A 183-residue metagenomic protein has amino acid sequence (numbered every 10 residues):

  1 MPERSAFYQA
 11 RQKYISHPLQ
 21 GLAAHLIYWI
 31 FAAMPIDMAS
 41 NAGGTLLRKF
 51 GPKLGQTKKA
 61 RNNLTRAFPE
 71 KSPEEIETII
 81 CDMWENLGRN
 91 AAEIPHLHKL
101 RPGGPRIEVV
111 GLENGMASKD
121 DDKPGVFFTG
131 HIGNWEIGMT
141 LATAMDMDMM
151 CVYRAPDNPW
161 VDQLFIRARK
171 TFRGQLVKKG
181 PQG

Functional and structural regions predicted by a protein language model:
M1-V126, G133: Membrane-proximal helical "anchor" segments flanking the first transmembrane region of inner-membrane enzymes
P95-G183: Soluble catalytic domains of membrane acyltransferases
